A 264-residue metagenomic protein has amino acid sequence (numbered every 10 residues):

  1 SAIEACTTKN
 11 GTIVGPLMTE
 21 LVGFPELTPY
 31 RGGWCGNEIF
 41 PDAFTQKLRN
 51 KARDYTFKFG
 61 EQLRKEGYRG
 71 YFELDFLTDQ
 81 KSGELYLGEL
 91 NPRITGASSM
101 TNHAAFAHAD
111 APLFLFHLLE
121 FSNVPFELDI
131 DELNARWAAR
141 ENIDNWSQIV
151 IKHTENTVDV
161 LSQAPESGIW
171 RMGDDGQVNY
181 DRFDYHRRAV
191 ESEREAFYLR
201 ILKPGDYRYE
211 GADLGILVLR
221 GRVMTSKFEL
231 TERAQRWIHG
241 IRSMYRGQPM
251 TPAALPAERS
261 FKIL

Functional and structural regions predicted by a protein language model:
S1-I3: ATP-grasp fold ATP-binding core
A5, R64-S99, A139, D144-E155: Conserved metal-phosphate-binding beta-hairpin within the catalytic cores of diverse ATP-dependent phosphoryl-transfer
A5-K58, N91-L118: ATP-dependent carboxylate/phosphate-activation module, predominantly the ATP-grasp catalytic core and closely related
T8-N10, E20, D79-K81, T154-T157 (+1 more regions): Generic structural motif
N10-I13, E84, E210-L214: Short hydrophobic/glycine-rich mini-motifs in sensory/regulatory modules that couple input to downstream signaling
G15-T19, Y71, F76-L77, E193-K203: Conserved alpha/beta core surface patches that mediate binding of polyanionic ligands
W34-D79, F121-N145, E232-R236, I241-Y245: A long amphipathic alpha-helix within ATP-dependent nucleotide-binding catalytic cores
L119-L264: Peripheral (often C-terminal) accessory segments that flank ATP-dependent C-N-forming ligase machineries
